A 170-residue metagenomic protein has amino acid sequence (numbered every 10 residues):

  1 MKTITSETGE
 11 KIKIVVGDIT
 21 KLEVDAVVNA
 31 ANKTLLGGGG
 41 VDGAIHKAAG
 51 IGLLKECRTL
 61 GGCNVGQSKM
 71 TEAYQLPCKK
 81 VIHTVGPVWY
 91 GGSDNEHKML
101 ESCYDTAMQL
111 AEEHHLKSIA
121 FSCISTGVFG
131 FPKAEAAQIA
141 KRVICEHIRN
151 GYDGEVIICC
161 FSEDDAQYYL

Functional and structural regions predicted by a protein language model:
M1-H114: Glycine-/small-residue-enriched capping loops at alpha/beta junctions
V88-L170: Phosphate/ribose-phosphate-bearing ligand recognition and processing surfaces, centered on ADP-ribose/NAD(+/P+) systems
